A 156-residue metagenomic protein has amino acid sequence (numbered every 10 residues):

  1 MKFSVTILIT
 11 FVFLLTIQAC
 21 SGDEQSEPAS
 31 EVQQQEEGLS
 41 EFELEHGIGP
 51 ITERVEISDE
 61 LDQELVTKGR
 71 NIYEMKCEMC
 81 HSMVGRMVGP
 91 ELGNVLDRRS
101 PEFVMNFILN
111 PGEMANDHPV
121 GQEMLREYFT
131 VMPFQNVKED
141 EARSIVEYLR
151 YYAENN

Functional and structural regions predicted by a protein language model:
M1-T6: Positively charged n-region of N-terminal signal peptides that target proteins for export
L15-A19: C-terminal motif of bacterial Sec signal peptides marking the signal peptidase cleavage site
C20-E24: Bacterial signal peptide processing site
E27-I72: Electrostatic cytochrome c docking/interface patches
L65, Y73-K76, V84, V131 (+1 more regions): Short pre-active-site segment immediately N-terminal to redox-active cysteine/selenocysteine motifs in thiol-based
V66, R70, S82-N110: Gly/Gly-Pro-rich "capping" loops immediately C-terminal to redox-active cysteine motifs in periplasmic/lumenal
V88-V95, E113-E141: Axial heme c-ligation environment in periplasmic c-type cytochrome domains
E102-F107, T130-N156: C-terminal capping alpha-helices of c-type cytochrome domains
